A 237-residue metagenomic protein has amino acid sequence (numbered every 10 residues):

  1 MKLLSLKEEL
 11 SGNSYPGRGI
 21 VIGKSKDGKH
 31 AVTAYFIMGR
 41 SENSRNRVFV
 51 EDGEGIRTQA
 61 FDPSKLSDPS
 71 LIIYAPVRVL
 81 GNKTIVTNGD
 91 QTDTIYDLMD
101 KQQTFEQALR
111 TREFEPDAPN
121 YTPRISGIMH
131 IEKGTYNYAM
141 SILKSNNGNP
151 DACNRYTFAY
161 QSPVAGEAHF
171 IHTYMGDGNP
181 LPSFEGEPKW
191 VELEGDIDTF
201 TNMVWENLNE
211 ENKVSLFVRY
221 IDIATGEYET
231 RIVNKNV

Functional and structural regions predicted by a protein language model:
M1-V237: Conserved short alpha-helical segments that host acidic/polar catalytic motifs at enzyme active sites
